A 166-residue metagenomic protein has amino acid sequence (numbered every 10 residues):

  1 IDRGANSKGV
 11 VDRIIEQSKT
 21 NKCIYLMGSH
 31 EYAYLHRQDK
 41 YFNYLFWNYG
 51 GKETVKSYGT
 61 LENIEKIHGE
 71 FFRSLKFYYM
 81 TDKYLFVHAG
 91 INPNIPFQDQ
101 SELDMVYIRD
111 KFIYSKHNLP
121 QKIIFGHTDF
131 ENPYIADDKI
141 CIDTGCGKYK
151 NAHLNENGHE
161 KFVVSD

Functional and structural regions predicted by a protein language model:
I1, S29-E31, A89-I91, G126-T128 (+1 more regions): Active-site metal-binding loops of divalent metal-dependent hydrolases
R3-D82, V106-Y114: Active-site neighborhood of divalent metal-dependent phosphoester bond hydrolases
G4-A5, N94, Y149: Loop/helix-junction capping segments adjacent to catalytic residues or to phosphate/diphosphate-binding pockets
I24-Y25, Y84, I123, K139: Hydrophobic "anchor" residues on beta-strands that sit immediately upstream of conserved functional sites
G50, D82-K83, V87-N94: Acidic, glycine-rich loop-and-strand cores that form catalytic or ligand-binding grooves in diverse globular domains
T54, F72, H88, I124 (+1 more regions): A residue-level signal for conserved active-site and pocket-lining positions in enzyme catalytic cores
I95-S101: Cytochrome P450 core scaffold surrounding the K-helix E-X-X-R motif and the conserved "meander" helix-loop region
S101-D166: Conserved beta-sheet core of the metallophosphoesterase superfamily
